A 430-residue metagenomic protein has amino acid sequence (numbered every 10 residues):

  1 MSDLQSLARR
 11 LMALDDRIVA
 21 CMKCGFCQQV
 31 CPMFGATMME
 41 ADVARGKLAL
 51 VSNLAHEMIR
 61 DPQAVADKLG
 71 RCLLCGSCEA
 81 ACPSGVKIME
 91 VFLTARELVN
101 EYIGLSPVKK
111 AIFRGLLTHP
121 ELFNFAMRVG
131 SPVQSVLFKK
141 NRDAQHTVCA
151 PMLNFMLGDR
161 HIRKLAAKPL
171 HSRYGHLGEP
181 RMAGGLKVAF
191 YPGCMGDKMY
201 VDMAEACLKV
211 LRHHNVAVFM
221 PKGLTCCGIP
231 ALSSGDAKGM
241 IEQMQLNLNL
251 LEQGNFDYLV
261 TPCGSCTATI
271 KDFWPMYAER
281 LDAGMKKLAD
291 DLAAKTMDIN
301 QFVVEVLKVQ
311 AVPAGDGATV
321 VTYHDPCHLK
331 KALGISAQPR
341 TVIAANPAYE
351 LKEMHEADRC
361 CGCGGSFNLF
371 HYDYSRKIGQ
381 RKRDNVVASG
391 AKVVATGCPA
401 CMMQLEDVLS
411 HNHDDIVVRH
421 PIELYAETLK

Functional and structural regions predicted by a protein language model:
M1-L7, F34-V65, G85-F113, D414-L424: Non-heme iron-sulfur electron-transfer modules
M1-V19: Generic start-of-chain signal for non-secretory N-termini
R10, I88-K430: Iron-sulfur cluster-binding electron-transfer modules in prokaryotic oxidoreductases
D15-F34, P62-V86, H328, D358: Cysteine-centered iron-sulfur cluster-binding motifs in ferredoxin-type domains/subunits of redox enzymes
F26-Q29, E40-V43, V218-M220: N-terminal glycine-rich anion-binding loops that anchor highly charged ligand groups
A44-S52, A66-L73, L224, A332: A short glycine/small-residue-enriched secondary-structure motif
S52-D67, R173-A183, K187: Active-site-flanking structural segment that lines cofactor/substrate pockets
